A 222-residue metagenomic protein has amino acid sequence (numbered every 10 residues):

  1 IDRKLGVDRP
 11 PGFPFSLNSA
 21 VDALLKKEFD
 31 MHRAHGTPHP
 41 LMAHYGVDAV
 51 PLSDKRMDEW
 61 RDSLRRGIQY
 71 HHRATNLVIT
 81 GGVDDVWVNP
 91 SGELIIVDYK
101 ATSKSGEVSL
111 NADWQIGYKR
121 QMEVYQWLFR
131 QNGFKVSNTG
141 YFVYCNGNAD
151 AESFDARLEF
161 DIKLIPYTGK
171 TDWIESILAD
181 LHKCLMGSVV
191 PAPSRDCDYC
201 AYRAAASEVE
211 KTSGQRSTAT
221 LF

Functional and structural regions predicted by a protein language model:
I1, A204-S207: Cys/His-rich zinc-coordinating "finger/knuckle" motifs
I1-E93, T218-F222: Metal-dependent nuclease catalytic cores that hydrolyze phosphodiester bonds in DNA/RNA, characterized by
G6, A34, A101-K104, W127-F134 (+4 more regions): Hydrophobic/aromatic-lined pockets within catalytic cores
G6, E208-S217: Short cysteine/histidine-rich zinc-coordinating motifs and their immediately flanking basic loops
G12, Y141, C200, S207: Catalytic phosphate/metal-binding cores of nucleic-acid and nucleotide-processing enzymes, i.e., regions that mediate
D62-S176: Mg2+/Mn2+-dependent nuclease catalytic core
F134-T139, V189-P193, E210-T212: Short conserved catalytic/interaction loops centered on acidic-Pro-aromatic/His motifs
K163-R203: Polybasic (Lys/Arg-rich)
